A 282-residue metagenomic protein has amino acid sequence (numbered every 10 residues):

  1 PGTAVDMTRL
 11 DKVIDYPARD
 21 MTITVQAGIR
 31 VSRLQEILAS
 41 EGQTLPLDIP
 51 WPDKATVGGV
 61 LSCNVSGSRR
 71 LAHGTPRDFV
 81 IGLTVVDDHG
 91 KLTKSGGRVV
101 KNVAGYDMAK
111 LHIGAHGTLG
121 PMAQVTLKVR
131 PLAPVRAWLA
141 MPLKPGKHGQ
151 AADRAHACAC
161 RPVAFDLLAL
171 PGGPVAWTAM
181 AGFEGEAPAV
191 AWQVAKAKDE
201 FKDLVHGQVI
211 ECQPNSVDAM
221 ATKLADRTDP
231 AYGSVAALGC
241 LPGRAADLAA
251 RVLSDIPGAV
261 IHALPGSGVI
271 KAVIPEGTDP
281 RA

Functional and structural regions predicted by a protein language model:
P1-G2, D6-T8, P52, L204-A282: Conserved glycine-rich FAD pyrophosphate-binding loop
M7-D53, V65-G97, P131-M141: N-terminal glycine-rich flavin-associated loop
T22-T24, W138-A140, M180-G182, V235-A237 (+1 more regions): Short aromatic/hydrophobic contact patches that present stacked aromatics for nucleic-acid/ligand binding
R33, G146-A151, A187-A195, R244-R251 (+1 more regions): Short, conserved charged micro-motifs
P46, R161-D166, P257-A263: A short linear hydrophobic-aromatic micro-motif
G59: Beta-strand-loop-alpha "switch" segments that mediate conformational coupling across diverse proteins
S62, I81-Y232: C-terminal substrate-binding/cap subdomain adjacent to the FAD-binding core in PCMH-type and related FAD-linked
